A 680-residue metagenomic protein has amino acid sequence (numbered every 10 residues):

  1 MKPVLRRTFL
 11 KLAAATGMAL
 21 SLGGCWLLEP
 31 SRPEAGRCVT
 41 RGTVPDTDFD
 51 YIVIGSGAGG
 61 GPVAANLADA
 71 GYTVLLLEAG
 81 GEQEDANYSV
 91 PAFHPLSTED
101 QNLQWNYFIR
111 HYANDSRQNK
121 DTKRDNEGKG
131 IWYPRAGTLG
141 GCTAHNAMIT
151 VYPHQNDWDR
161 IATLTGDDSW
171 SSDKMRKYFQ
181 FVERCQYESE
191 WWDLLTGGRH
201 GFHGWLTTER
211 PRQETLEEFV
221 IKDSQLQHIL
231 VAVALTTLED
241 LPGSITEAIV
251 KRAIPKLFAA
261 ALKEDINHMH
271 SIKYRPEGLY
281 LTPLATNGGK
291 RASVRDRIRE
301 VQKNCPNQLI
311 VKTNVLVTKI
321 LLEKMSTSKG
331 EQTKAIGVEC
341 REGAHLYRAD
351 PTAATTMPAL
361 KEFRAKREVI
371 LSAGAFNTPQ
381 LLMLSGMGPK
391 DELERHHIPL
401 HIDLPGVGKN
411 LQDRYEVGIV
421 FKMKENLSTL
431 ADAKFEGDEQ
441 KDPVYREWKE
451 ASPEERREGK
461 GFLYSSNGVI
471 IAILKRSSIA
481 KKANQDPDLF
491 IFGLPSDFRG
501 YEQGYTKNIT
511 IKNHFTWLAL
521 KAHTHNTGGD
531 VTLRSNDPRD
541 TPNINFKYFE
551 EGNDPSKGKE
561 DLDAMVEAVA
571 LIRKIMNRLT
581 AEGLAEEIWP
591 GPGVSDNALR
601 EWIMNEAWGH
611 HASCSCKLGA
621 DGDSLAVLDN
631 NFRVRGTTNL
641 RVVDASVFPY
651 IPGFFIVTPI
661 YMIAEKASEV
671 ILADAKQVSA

Functional and structural regions predicted by a protein language model:
K2-A680: N-terminal redox-cofactor-binding region of secreted/periplasmic oxidoreductases
